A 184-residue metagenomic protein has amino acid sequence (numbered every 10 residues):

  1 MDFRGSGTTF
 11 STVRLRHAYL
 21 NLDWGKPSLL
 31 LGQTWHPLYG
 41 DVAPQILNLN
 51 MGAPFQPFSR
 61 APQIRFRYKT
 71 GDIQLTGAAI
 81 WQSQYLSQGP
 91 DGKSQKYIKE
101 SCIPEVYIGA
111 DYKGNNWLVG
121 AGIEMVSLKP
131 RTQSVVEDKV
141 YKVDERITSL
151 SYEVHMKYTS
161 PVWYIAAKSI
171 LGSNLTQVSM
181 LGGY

Functional and structural regions predicted by a protein language model:
M1-Y85, C102-I103, Y107, D111-N115 (+3 more regions): Outer membrane beta-barrel
T8-L15, D41-L49, Q82, L86-C102 (+2 more regions): Outer-membrane beta-barrel translocator domains and adjoining extracellular loop/strand segments of Gram-negative
Y97, Y107-G109, G120: Extracellular/periplasmic Venus flytrap/periplasmic-binding protein
N116-Y184: Detector for outer-membrane/organellar transmembrane beta-barrel domains, recognizing the amphipathic beta-strand
